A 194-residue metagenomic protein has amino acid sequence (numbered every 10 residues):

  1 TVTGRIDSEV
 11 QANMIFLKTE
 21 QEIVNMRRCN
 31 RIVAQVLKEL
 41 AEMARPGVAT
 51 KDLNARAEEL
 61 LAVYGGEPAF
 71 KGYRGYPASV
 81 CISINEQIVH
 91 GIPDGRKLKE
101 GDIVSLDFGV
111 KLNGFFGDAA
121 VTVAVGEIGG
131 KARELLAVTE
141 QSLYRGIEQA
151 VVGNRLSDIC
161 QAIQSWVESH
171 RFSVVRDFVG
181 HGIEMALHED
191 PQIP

Functional and structural regions predicted by a protein language model:
T1-P194: Active-site neighborhoods and metal-handling regions in enzymes and metal-associated proteins
